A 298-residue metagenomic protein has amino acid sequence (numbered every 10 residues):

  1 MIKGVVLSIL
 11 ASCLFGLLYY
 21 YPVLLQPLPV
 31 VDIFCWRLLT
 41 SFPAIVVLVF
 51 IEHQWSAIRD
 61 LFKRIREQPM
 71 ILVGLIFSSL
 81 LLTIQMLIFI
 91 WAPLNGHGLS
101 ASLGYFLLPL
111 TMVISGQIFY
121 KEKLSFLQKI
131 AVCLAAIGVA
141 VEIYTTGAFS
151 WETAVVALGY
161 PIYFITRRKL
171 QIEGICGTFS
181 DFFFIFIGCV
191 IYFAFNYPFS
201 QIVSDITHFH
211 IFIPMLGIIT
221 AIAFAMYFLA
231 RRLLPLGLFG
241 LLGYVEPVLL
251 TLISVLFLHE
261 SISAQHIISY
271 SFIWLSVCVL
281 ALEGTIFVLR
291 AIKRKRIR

Functional and structural regions predicted by a protein language model:
M1-F34, A140-K169, K293-R298: Glycine-/small-residue-enriched transmembrane alpha-helix faces in small-molecule transporters and effluxers
M1-L10, P43-F77, F126, F183-P214 (+2 more regions): Membrane-interface interhelical linkers
I9-L17, Y21, I76-P93, V155-T166 (+2 more regions): Hydrophobic alpha-helical transmembrane segments of multi-pass membrane transport proteins, especially secondary
L25, I33, R37, A92-P93 (+6 more regions): Hydrophobic/aromatic residues within transmembrane alpha-helices of multi-pass small-molecule transporters
L38, T145-T146, Y244, V248-R298: C-terminal-most transmembrane helix of multi-pass membrane proteins
S102-L107, E173-F184, A221-L256: Helix-helix packing/entry segments at the starts of transmembrane helices
L107-L127, V248-I267: C-terminal transmembrane-helix exit sites in multi-pass transporters
L124-I143, V156-L158, Q265-G284: Hydrophobic transmembrane alpha-helices of multi-pass small-molecule transport proteins
